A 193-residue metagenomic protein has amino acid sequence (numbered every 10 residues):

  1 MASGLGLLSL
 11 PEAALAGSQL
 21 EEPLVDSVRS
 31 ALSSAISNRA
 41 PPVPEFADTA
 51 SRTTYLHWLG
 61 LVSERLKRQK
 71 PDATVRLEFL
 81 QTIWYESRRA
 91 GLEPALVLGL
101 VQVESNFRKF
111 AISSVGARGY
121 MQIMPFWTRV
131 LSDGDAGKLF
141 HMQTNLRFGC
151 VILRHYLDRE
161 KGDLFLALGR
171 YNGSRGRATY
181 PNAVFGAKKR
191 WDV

Functional and structural regions predicted by a protein language model:
M1-A2: N-terminal export leaders
S9-P11: N-terminal signal peptide c-region/cleavage motif recognized by signal peptidases
G17-Q19: Boundary of Sec targeting at the N-terminus
V25-E45: N-terminal prepro-regions of secreted/extracellular proteins
A40-V193: Catalytic glycan-binding domains that act on GlcNAc-containing polysaccharides
